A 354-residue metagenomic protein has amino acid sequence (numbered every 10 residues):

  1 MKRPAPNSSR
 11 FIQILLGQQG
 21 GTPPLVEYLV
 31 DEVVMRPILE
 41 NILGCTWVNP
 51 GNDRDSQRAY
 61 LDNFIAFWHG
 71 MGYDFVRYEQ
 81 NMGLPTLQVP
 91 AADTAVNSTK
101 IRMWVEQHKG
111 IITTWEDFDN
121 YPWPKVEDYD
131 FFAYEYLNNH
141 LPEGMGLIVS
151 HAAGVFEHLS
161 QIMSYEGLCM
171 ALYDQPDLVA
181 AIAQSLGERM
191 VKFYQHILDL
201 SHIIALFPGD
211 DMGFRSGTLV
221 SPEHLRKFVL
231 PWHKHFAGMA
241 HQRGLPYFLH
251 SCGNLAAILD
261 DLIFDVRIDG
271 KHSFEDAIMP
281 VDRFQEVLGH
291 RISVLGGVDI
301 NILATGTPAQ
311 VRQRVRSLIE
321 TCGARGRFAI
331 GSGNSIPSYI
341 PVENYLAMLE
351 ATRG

Functional and structural regions predicted by a protein language model:
M1-D53, Q57, R77, T94-Q107 (+1 more regions): Active-site loop segments of alpha/beta catalytic cores
A59-Q80, L200: Catalytic domains of carbohydrate-active enzymes, especially glycoside hydrolases
A91: Periplasmic c-type cytochrome electron-transfer domains
